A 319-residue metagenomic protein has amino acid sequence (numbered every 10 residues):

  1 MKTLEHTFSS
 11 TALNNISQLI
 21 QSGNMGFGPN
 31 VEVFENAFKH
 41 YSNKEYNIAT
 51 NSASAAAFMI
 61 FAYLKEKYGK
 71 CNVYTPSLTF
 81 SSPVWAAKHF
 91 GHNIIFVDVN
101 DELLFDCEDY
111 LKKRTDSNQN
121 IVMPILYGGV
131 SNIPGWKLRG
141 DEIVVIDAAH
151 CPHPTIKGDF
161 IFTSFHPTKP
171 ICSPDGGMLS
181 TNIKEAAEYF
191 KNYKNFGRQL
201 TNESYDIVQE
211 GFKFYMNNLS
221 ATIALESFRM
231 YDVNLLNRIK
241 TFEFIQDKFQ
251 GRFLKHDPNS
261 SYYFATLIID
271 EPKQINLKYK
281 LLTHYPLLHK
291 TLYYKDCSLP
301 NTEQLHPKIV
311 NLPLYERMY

Functional and structural regions predicted by a protein language model:
M1-K67, R229, Y319: Conserved PLP-binding active-site segment in aminotransferase class I/II-type PLP enzymes
I16, F38, A56, V73 (+12 more regions): Generic structural signal for small/hydrophobic residues in well-ordered secondary structure, especially within
N51, M123-I125, I223, K255 (+3 more regions): Short beta-strand segments
M59-T115: Conserved PLP-anchoring active-site segment centered on the Schiff-base-forming lysine
I94, D98, N311-Y319: Proline-centric
D101-S173, M178-S180, E185, N311: Active-site phosphate-binding strand-loop segment of PLP-dependent enzymes
P152-F264, Y293: Active-site region of PLP-dependent enzymes
R198-E203, F244, P272-V310: Conserved PLP cofactor-binding pocket of PLP-dependent enzymes
